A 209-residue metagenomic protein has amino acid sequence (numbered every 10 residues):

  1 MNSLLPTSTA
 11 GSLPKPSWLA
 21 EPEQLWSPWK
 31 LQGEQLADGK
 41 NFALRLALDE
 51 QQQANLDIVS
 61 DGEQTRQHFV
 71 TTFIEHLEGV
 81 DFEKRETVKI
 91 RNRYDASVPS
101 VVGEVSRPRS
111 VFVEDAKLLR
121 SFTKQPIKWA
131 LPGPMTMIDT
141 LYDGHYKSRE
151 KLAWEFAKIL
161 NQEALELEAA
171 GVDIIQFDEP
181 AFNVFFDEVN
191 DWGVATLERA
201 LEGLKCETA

Functional and structural regions predicted by a protein language model:
M1-A209: Domain-level signal for soluble alpha/beta catalytic cores
